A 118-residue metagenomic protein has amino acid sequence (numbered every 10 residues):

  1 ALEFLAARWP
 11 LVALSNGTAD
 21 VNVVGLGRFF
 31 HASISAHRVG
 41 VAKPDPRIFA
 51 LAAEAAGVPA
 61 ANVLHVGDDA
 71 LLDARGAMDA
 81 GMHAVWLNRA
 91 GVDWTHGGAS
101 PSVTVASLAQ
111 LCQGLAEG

Functional and structural regions predicted by a protein language model:
E3-G118: Asp-based, Mg2+/Mn2+-dependent phosphohydrolase catalytic module
